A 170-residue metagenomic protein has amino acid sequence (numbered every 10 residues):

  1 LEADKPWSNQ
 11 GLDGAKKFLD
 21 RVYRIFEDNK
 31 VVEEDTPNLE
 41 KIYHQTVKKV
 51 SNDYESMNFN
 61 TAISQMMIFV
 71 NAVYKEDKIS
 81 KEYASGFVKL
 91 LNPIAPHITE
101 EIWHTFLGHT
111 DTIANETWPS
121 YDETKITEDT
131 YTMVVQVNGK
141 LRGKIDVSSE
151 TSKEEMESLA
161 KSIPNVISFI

Functional and structural regions predicted by a protein language model:
L1-D146, S152, S168-I170: Helix-rich, typically C-terminal accessory recognition domains appended to large enzymatic cores
E154-F169: A conserved acidic, glycine/proline-rich C-terminal tail/linker
